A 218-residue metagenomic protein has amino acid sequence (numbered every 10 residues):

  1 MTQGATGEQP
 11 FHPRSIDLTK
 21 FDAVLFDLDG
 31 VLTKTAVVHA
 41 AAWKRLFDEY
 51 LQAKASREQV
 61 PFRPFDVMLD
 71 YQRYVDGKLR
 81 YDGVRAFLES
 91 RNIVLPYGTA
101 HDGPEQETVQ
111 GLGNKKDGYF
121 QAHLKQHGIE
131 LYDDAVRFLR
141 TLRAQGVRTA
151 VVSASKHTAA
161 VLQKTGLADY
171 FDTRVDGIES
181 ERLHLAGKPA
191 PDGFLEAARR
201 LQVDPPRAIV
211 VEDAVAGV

Functional and structural regions predicted by a protein language model:
T2-Q3, L124-I129, V152, L185-A186: Short, flexible loop segments at the rims of nucleotide/cofactor-binding pockets, characterized by
Q3, Q9, A190-P191: Short, glycine/charge-rich flexible loops or terminal/linker lids adjacent to PRPP-binding catalytic cores
G7-L28, L32-D133: N-terminal helical cap/lid subdomain that shapes the substrate entry/recognition surface in HAD-like hydrolases
L32, L131, V151, V210-V211: Conserved SAM-binding loop
A40, A159, V218: Short alpha-helix immediately C-terminal to the canonical SAM-binding loop
W43, A135-T165: Substrate-recognition element of Asp-dependent hydrolases with the DxDx(T/V) motif
V136-R137, A214-A216: Short glycine/proline-centered loop/turn elements that form peptide/ligand docking sites
V147, K156-I209, V215: Substrate-recognition "cap/lid" segment bordering the active-site pocket of phosphatases
